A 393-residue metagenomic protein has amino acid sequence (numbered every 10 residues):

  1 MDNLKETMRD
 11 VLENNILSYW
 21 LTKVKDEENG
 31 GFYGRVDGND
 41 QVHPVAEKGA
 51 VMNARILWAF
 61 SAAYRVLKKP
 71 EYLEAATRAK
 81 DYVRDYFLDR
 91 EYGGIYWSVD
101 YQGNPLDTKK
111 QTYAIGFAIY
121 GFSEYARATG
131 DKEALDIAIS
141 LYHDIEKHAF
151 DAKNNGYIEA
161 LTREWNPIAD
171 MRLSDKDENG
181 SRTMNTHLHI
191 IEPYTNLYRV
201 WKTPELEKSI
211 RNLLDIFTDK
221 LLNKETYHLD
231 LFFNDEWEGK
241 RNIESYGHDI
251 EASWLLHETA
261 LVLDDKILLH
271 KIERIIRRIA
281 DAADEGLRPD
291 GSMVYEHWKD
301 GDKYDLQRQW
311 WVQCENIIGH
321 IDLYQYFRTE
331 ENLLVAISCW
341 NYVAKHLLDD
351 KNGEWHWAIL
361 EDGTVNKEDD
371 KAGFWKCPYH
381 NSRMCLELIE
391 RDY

Functional and structural regions predicted by a protein language model:
M1-Y393: Glycan-recognition and catalytic cores of secretory/periplasmic carbohydrate-active enzymes
